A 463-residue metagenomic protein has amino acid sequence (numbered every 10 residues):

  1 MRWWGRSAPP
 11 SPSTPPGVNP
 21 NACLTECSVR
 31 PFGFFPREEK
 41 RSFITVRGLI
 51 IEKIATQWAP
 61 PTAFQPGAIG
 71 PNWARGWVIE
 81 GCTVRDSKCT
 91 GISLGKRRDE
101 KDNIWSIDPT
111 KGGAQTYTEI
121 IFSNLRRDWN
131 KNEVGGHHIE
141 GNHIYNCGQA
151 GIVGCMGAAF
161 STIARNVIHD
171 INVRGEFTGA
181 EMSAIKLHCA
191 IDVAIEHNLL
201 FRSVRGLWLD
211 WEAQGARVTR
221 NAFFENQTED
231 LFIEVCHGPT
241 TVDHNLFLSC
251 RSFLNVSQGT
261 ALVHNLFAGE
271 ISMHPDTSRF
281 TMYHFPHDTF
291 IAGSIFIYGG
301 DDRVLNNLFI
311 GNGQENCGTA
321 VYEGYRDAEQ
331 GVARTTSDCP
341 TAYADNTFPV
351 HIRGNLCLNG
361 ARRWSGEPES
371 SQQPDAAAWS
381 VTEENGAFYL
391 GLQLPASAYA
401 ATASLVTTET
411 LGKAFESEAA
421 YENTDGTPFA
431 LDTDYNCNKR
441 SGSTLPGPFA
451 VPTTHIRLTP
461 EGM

Functional and structural regions predicted by a protein language model:
M1-R2, I163: N-terminal presequences and immediately downstream first alpha-helices
W3-G17, V332-M463: Surface beta-loop-beta hairpin patches that serve as ligand-binding interfaces in beta-rich domains
S7, C27-T45, P61-A74: Extracellular beta-strand-rich solenoid/capping regions of secreted or surface-exposed proteins that bind or remodel
P15-G17, I50, K96: A mature extracytoplasmic/lumenal domain signature
P16-P31: Small/polar beta-strand repeat architecture
G33-K40, T45, E52-K53, W58-P60 (+1 more regions): Linear-motif-rich, low-complexity cytosolic tails and juxtamembrane regions
F34, T56-N72, R85-S404: Glycine- and acidic/polar-rich repeat regions and solenoidal domains
